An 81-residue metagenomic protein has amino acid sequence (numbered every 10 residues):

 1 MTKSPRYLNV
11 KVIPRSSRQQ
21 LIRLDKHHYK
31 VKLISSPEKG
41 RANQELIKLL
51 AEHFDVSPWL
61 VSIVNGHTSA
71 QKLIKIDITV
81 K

Functional and structural regions predicted by a protein language model:
M1-K32: N-terminal first-folded block
V10-V12, V31, I47, V56 (+1 more regions): Hydrophobic aliphatic residue packing
I13, I34, D77-T79: Solvent-exposed residues in well-ordered beta-strands and their adjoining turns, especially edge/terminal strands
R18-Q20, R41, L73: Short acidic, gly/pro-rich beta-turn/loop elements at beta-sheet edges and active-site/ligand-binding grooves
V31-K39, Q44-F54: Compact, glycine-rich, soluble single-domain proteins
E52-K81: C-terminal structural segments of small proteins and small subunits
